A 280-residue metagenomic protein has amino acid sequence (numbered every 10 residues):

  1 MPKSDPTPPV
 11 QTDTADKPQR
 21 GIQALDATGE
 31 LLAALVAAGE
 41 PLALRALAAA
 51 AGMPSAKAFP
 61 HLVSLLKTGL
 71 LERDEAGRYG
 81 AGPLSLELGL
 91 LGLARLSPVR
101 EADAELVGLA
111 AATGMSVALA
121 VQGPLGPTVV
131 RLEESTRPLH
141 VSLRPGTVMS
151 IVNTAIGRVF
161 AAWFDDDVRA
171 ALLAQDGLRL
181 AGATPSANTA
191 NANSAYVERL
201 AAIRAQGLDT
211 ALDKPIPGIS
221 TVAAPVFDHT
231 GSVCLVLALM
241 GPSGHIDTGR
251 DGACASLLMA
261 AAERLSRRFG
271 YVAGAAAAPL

Functional and structural regions predicted by a protein language model:
P2-D5, P138-P215, L280: Short, solvent-exposed recognition segments
P2-R95, V99, E263, R267-Y271: N-terminal helix-turn-helix
G77-Q175: Amphipathic alpha-helical effector-binding/dimerization core of metabolite-sensing transcriptional regulators
R199, Q206, P217-G218, V233-L280: Juxtadomain coupling helices with adjacent low-complexity linkers
V226-H229: Sensor-regulatory modules in signal-transduction proteins
